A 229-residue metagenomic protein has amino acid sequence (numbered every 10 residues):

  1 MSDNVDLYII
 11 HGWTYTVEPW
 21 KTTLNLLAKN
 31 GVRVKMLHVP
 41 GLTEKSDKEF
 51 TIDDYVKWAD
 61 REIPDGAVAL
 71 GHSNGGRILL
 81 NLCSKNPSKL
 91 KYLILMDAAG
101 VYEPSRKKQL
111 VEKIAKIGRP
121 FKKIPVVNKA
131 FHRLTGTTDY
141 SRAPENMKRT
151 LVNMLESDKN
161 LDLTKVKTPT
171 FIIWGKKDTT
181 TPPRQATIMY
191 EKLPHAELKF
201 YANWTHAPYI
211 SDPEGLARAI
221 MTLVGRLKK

Functional and structural regions predicted by a protein language model:
S2-E44: Conserved HGGG/HGGXW glycine-rich cap/lid loop of the alpha/beta-hydrolase fold
K35-L70, R218: Active-site loop/oxyanion-hole signature of alpha/beta-hydrolase fold enzymes
G71-G75, L79: Gly/Ala-rich beta-loop-alpha elbow adjacent to hydrolase catalytic centers
L80-S84, Y92-K122: Flexible "cap/lid" loop of the alpha/beta hydrolase fold
K107-Q109, K116-T168: Conserved alpha/beta-hydrolase catalytic His-Asp/Glu region
V166, I172-W174, D178: Short beta-strand/loop motif that positions the catalytic acidic residue of the alpha/beta-hydrolase fold
T179-Q185: Conserved alpha/beta-hydrolase "acid-adjacent" motif
W204-P213: Catalytic histidine-centered segment of alpha/beta-hydrolase-like enzymes
